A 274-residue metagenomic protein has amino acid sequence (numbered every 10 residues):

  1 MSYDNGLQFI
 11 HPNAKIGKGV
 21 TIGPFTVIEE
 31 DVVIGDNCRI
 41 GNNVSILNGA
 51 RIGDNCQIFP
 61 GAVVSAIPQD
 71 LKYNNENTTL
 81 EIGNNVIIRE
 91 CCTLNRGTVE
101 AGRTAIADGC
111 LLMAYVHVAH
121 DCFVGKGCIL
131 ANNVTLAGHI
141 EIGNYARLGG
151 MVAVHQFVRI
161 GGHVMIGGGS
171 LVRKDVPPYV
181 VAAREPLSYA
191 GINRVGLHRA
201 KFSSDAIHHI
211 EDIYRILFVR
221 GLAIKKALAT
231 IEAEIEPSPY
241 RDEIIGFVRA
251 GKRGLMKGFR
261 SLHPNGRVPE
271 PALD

Functional and structural regions predicted by a protein language model:
M1-L7, P12-N13, K18-G19, N55 (+6 more regions): Terminal amphipathic alpha-helical/low-complexity segments used for targeting or macromolecular assembly
S2-A183, L187-S188: Structural signal for interior beta-strand "rungs" in well-ordered beta-sheet cores of soluble enzyme domains
